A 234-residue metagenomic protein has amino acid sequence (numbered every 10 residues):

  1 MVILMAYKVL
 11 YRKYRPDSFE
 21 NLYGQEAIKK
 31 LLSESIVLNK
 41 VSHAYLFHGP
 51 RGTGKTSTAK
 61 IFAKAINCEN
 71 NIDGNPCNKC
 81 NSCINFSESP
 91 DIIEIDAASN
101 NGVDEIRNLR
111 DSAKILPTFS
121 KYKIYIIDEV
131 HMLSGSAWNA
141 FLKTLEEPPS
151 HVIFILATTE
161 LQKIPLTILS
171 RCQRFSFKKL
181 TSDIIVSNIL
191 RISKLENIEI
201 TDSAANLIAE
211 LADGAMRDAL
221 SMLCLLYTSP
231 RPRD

Functional and structural regions predicted by a protein language model:
M1-R174, I184, I192, D202: P-loop/Walker A NTP-binding region and its immediately flanking N-terminal helices in P-loop NTPase folds
V37, K194, A209-D213: Alpha-solenoid HEAT/Armadillo repeat architecture
A63, E199-D202, D213-M216: N-terminal phosphate-binding caps/lids of nucleotide- and nucleic-acid-binding domains
N188-N197: Conserved phosphate-handling catalytic cores of large alpha/beta enzymes
N206-L211, R217-L226: C-terminal helical "lid" of AAA+/P-loop NTPase domains
Y227-D234: Conserved small/polar residues in nucleotide/adenosyl-binding loops
